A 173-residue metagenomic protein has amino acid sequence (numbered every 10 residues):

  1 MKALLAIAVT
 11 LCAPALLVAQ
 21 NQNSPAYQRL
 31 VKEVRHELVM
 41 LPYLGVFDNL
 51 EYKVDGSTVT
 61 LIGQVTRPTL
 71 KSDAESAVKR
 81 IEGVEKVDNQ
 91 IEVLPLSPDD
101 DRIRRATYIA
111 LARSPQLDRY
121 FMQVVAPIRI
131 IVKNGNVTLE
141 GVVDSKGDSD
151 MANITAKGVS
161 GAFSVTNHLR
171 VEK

Functional and structural regions predicted by a protein language model:
K2-T10, A15-K173: N-terminal targeting leaders
